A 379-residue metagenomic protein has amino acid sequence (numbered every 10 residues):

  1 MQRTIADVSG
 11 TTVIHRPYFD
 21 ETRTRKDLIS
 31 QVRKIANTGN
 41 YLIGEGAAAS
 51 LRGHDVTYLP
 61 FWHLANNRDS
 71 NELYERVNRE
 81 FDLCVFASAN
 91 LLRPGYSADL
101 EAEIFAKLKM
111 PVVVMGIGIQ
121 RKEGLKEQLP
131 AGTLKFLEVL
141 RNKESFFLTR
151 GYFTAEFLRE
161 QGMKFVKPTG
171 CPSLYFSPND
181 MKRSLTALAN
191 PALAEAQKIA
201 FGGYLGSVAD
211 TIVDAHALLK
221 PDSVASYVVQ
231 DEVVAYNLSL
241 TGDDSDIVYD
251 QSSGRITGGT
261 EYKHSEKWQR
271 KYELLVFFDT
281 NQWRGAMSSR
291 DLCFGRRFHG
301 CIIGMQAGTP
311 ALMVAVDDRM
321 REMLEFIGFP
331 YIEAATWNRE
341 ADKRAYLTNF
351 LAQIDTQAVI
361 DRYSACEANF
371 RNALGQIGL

Functional and structural regions predicted by a protein language model:
M1-L379: Active-site anion-handling motifs in enzyme catalytic cores
